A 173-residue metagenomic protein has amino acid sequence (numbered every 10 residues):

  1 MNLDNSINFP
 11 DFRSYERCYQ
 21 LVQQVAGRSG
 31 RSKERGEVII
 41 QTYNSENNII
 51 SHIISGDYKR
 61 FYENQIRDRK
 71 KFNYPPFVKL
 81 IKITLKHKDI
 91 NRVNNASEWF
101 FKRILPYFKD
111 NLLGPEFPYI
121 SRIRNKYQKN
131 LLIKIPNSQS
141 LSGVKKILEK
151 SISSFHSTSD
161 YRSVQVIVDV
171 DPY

Functional and structural regions predicted by a protein language model:
M1-Y15, Q24-Y173: Accessory helical-bundle/CTD segments and flexible terminal tails appended to RecA-like ATPase motors
Y19: Charged catalytic and DNA/RNA-contacting regions of genome-maintenance and nucleic-acid-processing enzymes
